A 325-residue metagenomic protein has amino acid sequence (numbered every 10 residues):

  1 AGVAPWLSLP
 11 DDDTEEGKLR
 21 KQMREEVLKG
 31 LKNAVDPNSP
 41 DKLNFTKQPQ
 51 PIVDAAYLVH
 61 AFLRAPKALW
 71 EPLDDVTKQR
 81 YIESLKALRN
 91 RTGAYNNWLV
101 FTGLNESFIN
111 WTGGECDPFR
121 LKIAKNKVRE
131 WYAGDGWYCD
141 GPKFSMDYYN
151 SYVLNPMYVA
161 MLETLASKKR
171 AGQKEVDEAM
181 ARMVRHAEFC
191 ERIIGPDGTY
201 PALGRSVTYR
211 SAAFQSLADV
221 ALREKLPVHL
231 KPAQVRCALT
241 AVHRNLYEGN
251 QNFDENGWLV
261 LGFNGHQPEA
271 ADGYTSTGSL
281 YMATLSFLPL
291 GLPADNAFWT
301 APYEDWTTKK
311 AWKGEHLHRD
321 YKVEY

Functional and structural regions predicted by a protein language model:
A1-K32, G314-Y325: Extreme N-terminal leader/anchor segments
V3, R20, R24-M180, R192-Q215: Aromatic-lined, polymer-binding surfaces characteristic of secreted/periplasmic polysaccharide-degrading enzymes
D11, E15, W70, K169 (+1 more regions): Structured alpha-helical bundle/scaffold domains in large eukaryotic membrane-trafficking regulators
L121-A124, E224-V228, T300-K310: Short secondary-structure transition/capping segments
F144-L261, P268-D295: Long, repeat-rich segments with strong aromatic
V260-Q267, P302-W306: Small/polar glycine-rich anion-binding or flexible loop at a beta-alpha turn
L288-Y325: Extended hydrophobic packing segments that form well-structured cores
